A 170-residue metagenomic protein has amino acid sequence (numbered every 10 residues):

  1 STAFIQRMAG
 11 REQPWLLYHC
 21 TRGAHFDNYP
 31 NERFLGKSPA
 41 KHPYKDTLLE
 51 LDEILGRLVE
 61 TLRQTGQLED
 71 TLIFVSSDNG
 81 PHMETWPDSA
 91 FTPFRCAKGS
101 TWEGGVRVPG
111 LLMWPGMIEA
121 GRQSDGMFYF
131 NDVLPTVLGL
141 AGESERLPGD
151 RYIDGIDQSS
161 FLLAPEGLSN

Functional and structural regions predicted by a protein language model:
T2-A9, D52, G56-V59, R63 (+3 more regions): Non-transmembrane alpha-helical segments in soluble domains of secreted/periplasmic/extracellular proteins
T2-D46, H82-E84, D88-T92: Active-site His/acidic residue clusters
G10-L17, Q67-I73, V106-V108, S169-N170: Loop/turn elements at helix/coil->beta-strand transitions in domains of secreted/extracellular proteins
P14, E50-P87: Metal-dependent active-site segment of extracytoplasmic phospho-/sulfohydrolases and closely related
W15-C20, L49, L72-S76, P93 (+4 more regions): Structural recognition of the beta-strand scaffold that forms the well-ordered cores of secreted hydrolase catalytic
R22-F26, I54, N79-H82, T101 (+1 more regions): Solvent-exposed loop/turn segments at secondary-structure junctions within structured extracellular/periplasmic domains
G23, K45, G99, R107-V108: Catalytic cores of eukaryotic secretory-pathway lumenal/extracellular enzymes that build and remodel glycoconjugates
P81-E103, I118-R122, G126, N131-N170: C-terminal cap/loop subdomain of S1 sulfatases and analogous C-terminal strand-loop tails that border
